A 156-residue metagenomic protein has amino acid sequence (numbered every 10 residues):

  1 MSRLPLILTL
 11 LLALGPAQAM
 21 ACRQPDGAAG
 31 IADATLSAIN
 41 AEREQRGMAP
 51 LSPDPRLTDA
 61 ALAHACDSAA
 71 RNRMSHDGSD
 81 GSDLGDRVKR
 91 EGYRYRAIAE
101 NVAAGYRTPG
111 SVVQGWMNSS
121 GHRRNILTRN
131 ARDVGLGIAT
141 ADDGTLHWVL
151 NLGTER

Functional and structural regions predicted by a protein language model:
P5-G15: Bacterial N-terminal signal peptides
A13-G15, A70, N118: Residues at helix-coil transition
M20-A70: A short alpha-helix/helix-coil micro-patch that ends at or immediately precedes a cysteine
D33-A41, D59-C66, D86, E100 (+4 more regions): Solvent-exposed, polar/charged alpha-helical surfaces in well-ordered, non-transmembrane soluble domains, broadly
R46, A69, Y93, A97 (+2 more regions): Residue-level signal for pocket-adjacent positions within structured domains
P55-R107, I126: Short, surface-exposed glycine/acidic/tryptophan-bearing loops
A103-R156: Disulfide-stabilized extracellular recognition modules
